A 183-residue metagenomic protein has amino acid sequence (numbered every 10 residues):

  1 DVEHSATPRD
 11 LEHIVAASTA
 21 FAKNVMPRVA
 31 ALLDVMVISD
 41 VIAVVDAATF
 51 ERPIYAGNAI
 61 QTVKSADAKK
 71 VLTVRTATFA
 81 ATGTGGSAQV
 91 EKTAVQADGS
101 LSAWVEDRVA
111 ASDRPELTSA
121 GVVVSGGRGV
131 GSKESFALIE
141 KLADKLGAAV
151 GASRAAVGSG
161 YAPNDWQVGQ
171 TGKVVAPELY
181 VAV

Functional and structural regions predicted by a protein language model:
D1-V183: N-terminal glycine-rich FAD/FM-binding segment characteristic of electron-transfer flavoproteins
